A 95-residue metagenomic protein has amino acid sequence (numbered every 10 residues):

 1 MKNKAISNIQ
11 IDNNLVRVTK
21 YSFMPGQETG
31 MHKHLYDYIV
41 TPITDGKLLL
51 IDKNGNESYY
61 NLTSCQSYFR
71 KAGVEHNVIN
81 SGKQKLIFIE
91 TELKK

Functional and structural regions predicted by a protein language model:
N3-G30, D37-V40, T91: A short glycine-rich, His/Asp/Glu-containing loop-to-beta-strand
T29-M31, L49-L50, E75-G82: Short beta-strand His + acidic residue motifs that chelate non-heme Fe in jelly-roll/DSBH and cupin folds
K33-L49: Short, conserved beta-strand element in jelly-roll/cupin
G55-A72: Short acidic-glycine-tyrosine-enriched beta hairpin
G73-K94: Ligand-binding loop in jelly-roll beta-barrel domains
